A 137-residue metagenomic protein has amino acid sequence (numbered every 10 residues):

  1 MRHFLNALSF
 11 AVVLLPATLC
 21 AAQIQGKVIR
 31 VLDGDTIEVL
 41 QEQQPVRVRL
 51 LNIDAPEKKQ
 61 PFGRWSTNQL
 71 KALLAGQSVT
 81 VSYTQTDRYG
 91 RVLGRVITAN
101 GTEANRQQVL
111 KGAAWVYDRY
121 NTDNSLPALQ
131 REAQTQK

Functional and structural regions predicted by a protein language model:
R2-F10, T18-K137: Small beta-barrel nucleic-acid-binding modules, primarily SNase/OB-fold domains and secondarily Tudor-like barrels
